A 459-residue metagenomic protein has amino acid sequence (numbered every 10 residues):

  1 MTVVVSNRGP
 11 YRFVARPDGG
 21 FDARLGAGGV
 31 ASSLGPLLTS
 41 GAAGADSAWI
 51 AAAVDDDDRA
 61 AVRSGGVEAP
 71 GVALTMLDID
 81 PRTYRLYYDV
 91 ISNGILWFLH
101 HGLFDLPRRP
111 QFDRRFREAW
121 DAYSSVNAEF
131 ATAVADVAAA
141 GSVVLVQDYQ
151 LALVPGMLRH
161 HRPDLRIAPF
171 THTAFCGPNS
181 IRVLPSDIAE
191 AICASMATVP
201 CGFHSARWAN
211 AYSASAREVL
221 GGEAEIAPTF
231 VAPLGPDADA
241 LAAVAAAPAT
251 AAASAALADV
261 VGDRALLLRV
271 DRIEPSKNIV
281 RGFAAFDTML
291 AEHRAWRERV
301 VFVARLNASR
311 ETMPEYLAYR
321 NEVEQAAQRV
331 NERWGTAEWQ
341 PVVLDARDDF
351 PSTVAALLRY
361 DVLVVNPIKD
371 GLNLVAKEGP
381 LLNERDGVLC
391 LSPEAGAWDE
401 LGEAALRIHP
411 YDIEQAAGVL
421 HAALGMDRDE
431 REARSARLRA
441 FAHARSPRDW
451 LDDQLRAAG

Functional and structural regions predicted by a protein language model:
M1-G459: Catalytic cores of carbohydrate-active enzymes across secretory and cytosolic contexts
